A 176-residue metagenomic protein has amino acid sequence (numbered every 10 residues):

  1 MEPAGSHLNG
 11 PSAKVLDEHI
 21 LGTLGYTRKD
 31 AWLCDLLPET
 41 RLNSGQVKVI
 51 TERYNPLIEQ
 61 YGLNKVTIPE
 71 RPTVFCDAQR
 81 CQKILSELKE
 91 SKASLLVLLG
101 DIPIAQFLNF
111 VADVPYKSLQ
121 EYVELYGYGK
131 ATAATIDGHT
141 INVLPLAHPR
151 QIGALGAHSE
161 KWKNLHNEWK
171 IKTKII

Functional and structural regions predicted by a protein language model:
M1-L33, L37-P38, V114-E121, K172-T173: Adenosine ribonucleotide-centric catalytic and binding domains
D17-G22, R80-L88: Short secondary-structure capping micro-motifs at structural edges
L24-G25, K89-S91, T135-H139: Short, conserved loop/helix-junction motifs that constitute active-site signature segments in enzyme catalytic cores
R28-D35, L95-G100, P145: A structural signal for short, well-ordered beta-strand segments and their strand-loop junctions that often border
P38-K48: Short, solvent-exposed beta-strand-terminating loops
T40, P103-Q106: Short, active-site-adjacent cap segments at secondary-structure transitions
Q46-Q82, A105-I176: C-terminal capping/extension of enzyme domains
I84-I104: Proline-aspartate-enriched helix->loop->beta-strand connector
